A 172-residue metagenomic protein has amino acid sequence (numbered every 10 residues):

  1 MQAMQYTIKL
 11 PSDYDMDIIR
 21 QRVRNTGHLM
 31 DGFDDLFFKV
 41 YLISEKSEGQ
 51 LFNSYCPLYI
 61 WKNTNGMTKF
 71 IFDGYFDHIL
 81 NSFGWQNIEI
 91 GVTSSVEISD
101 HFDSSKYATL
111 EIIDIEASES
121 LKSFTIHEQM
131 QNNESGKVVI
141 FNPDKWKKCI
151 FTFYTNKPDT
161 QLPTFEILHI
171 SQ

Functional and structural regions predicted by a protein language model:
M1-F33, F37-F38, L42, K46-E48 (+2 more regions): Short S/T/G/P-rich N-terminal loop/turn motif that feeds into the first structured element of a domain
K39, Y55-W61, Y154: Aromatic/pi-system hotspot detector in well-structured domains
F52-Y55, K145: Short, surface-exposed coil-to-beta transition loops
C56-I90: Acidic (E/D-rich), amphipathic helical modules within compact regulatory domains
